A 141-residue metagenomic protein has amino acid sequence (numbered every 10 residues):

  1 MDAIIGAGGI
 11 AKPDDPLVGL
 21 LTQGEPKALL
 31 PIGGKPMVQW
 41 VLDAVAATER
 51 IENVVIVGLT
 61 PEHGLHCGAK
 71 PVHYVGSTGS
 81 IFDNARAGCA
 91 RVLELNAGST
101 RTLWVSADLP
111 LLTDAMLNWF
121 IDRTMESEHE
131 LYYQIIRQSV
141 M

Functional and structural regions predicted by a protein language model:
M1-I5, V38, N53-V54: Hydrophobic targeting segments
M1-Q23: N-terminal nucleotide-binding beta1-loop-alpha1 segment
G19-Q39: Short catalytic helix/loop segments, enriched in acidic residues and glycine and frequently bearing histidine
D43-I51: Short, acidic, metal-binding catalytic loop of nucleotide-sugar glycosyltransferases
I51, A97-S99, S127-E130: Short, high-confidence coil segments that cap the C-terminus of an alpha-helix and link into the following beta-strand
G58-H63: Short, polar loop motifs at secondary-structure junctions
H66-W104, L111-L112, N118-W119: Short phosphate-binding loop-to-helix
T113-M141: Conserved core of the sugar-phosphate nucleotidyltransferase
